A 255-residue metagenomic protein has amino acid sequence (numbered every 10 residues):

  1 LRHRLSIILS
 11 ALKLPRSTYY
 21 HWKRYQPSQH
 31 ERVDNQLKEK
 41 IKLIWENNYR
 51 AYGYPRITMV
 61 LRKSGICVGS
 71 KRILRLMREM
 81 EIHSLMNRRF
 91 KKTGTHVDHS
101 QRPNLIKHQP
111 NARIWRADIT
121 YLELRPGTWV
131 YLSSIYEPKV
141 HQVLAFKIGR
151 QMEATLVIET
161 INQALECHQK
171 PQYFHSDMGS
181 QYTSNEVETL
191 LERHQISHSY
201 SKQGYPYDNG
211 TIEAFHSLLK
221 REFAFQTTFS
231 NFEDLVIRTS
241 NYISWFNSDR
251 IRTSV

Functional and structural regions predicted by a protein language model:
L1-V255: Charged DNA-binding/catalytic regions of mobile-element recombinases
